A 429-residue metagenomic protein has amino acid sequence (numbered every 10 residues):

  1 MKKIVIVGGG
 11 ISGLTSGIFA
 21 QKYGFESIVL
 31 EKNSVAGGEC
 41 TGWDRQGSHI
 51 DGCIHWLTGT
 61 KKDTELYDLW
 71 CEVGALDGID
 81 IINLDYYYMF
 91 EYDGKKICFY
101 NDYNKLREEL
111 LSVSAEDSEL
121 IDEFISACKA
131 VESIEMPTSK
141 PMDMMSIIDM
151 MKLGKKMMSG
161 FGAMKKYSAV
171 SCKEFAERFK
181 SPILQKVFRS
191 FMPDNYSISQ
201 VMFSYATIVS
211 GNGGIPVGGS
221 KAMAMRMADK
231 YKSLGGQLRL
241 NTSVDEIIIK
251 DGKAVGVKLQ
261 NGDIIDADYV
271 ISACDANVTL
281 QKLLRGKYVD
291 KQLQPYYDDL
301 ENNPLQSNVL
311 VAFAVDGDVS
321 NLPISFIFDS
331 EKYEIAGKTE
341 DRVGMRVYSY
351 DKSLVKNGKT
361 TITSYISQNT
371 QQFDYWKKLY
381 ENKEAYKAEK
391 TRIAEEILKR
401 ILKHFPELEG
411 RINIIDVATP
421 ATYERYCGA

Functional and structural regions predicted by a protein language model:
K2-S133: N-terminal glycine-rich phosphate/pyrophosphate-binding loop and immediately adjacent elements
D80-I82, Q237-R239, N413: General small-molecule cofactor/ligand-binding pocket signal
D93-S199: Rossmann-like flavin
G94, Y196-Q200, I248-V255, G358-T360: A short, glycine/Asx- and small/polar-enriched loop/turn that sits immediately N-terminal to a beta-strand
P182-N195, K403-A429: A glycine-rich dinucleotide-binding beta-alpha-beta segment and adjacent secondary-structure elements that constitute
T207-A254: Helical element adjacent to the flavin cofactor pocket in flavoenzyme catalytic cores
I215, E246-N357: Mid-domain catalytic core of redox enzymes that form a hydrophobic substrate pocket/lid adjacent to a catalytic redox
D316-A418: C-terminal segments that line or cap access tunnels to active or ligand-binding sites in enzymes and enzyme-associated
